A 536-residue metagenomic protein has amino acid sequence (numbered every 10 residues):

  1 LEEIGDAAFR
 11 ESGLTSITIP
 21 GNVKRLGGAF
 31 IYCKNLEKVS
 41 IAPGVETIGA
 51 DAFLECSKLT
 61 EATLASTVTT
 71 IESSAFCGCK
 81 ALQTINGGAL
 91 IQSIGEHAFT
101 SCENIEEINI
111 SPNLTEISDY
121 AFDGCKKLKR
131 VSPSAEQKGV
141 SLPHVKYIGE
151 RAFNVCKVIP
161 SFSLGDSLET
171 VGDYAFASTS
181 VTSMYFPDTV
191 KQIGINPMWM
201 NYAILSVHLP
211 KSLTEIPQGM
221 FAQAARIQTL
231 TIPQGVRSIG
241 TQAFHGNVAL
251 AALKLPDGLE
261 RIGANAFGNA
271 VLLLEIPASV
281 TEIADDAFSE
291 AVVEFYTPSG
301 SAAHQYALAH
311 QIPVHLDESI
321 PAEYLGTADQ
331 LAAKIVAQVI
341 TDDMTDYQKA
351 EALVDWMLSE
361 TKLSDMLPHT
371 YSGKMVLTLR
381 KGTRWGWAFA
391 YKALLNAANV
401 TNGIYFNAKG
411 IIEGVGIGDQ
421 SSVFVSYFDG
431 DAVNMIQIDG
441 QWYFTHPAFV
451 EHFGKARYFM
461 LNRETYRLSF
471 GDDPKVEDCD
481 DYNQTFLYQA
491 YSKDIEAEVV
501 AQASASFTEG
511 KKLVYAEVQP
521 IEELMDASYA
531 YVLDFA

Functional and structural regions predicted by a protein language model:
L1-E3, S12-R25, C33-T47, S57-T70 (+11 more regions): Structural signature of tandem-repeat unit edges
G5-A8, G27-A29, G49-A52, E72-C77 (+9 more regions): Consensus positions within tandem repeat domains that build extended binding/scaffold surfaces
R130-P143, I411-S426, P520, D526: Intrinsically disordered, low-complexity Ser/Thr- and acidic-rich flexible linkers and loops, especially at boundaries
A302-Q311, D526-D534: Short, aromatic/basic amphipathic alpha-helical patches
P321-L377: Secondary-structure boundary elements
D346-L353, R380-L395: Active-site nucleophilic cysteine motif
G386-R467: Hydrophobic/aromatic-rich core segments of domains that either
F424, G454-A536: Alpha-helical and coiled-coil interaction segments, frequently adjacent to or embedded within charge-biased
